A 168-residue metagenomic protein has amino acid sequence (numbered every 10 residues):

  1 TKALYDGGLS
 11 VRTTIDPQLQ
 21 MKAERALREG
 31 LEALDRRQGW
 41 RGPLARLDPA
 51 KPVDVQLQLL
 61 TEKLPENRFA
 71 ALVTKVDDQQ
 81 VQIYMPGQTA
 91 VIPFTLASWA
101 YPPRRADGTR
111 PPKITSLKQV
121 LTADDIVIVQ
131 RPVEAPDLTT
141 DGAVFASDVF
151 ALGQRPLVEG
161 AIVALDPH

Functional and structural regions predicted by a protein language model:
T1-H168: Extended, non-catalytic substrate-recognition/exosite surfaces adjacent to catalytic cores, especially in enzymes
